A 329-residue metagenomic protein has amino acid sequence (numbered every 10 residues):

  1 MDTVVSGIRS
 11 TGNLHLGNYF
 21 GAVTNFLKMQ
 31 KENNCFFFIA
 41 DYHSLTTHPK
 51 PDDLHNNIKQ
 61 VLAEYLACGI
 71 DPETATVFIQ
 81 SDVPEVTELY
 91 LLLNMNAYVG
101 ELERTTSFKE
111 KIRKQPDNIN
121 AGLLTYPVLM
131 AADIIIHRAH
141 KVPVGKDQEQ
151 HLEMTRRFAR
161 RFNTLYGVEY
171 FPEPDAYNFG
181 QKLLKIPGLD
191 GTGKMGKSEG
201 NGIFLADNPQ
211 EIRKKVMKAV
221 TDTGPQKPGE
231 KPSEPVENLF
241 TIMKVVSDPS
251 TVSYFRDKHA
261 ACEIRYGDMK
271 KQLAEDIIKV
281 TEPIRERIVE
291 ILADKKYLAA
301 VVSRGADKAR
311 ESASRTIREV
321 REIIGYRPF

Functional and structural regions predicted by a protein language model:
D2-A132, R285, V289: N-terminal Rossmann-like or analogous alpha/beta NTP/dinucleotide-binding catalytic cores that position adenine
V99-E103, I136-P143, S247-F255, R285: Short helix-capping/linker segments at secondary-structure and domain boundaries
R113-F162, Y166, P187-D190: Internal, conserved structured core segments that host functional sites
Q150, R156-F329: Conserved nucleotide- and phosphate/pyrophosphate-binding catalytic cores in adenylate/nucleotidyl-handling enzymes
